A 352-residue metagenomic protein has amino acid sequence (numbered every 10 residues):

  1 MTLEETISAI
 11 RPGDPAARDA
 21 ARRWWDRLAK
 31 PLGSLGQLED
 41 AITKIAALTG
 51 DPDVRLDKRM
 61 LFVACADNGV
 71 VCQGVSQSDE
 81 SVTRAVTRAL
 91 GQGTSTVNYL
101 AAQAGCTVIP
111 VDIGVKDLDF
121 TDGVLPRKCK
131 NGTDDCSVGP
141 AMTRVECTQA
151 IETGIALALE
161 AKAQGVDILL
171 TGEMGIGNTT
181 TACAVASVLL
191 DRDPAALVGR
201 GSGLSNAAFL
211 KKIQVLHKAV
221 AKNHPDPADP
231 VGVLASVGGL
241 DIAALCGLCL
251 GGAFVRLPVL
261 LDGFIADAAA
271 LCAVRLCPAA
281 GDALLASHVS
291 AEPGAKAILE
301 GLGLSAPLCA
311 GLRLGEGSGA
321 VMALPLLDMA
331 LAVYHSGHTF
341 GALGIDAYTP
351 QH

Functional and structural regions predicted by a protein language model:
M1-H352: N-terminal loops that bind phosphate or other acidic moieties and the adjacent beta-alpha structural core
